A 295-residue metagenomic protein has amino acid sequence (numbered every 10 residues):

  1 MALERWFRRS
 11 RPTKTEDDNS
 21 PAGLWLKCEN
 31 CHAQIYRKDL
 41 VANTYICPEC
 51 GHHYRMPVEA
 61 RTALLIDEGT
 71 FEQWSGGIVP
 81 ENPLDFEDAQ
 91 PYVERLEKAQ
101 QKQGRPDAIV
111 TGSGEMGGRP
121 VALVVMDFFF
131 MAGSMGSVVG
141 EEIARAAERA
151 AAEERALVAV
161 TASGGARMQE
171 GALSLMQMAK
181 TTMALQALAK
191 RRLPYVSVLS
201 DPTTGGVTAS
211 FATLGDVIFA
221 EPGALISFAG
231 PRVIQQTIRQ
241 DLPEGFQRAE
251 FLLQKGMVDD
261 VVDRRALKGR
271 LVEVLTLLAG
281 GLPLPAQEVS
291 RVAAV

Functional and structural regions predicted by a protein language model:
R11-D18, L26-K27, Y54-T111: An N-cap/entry alpha-helix motif that binds or orients negatively charged groups
W25, T44: Residues immediately within or flanking Cys/His clusters that coordinate Zn2+ in small zinc-binding modules
C28-C31, C47-C50: Short cysteine-rich clusters marking metal-coordination/redox-active sites
Q34-I35, H53-Y54: Cys/His-rich microdomains that often coordinate metals
K98, K102-A108, G133-E148: Glycine-rich anion/phosphate-binding loops
G114-M126, E142-A166: A structural preference for short, pocket-lining loop segments at secondary-structure junctions
T161-A279: Conserved catalytic cores of soluble enzyme domains, especially glycine-rich substrate-binding beta-alpha loops
V272-V295: C-terminal amphipathic helix plus adjacent low-complexity, charged tail appended to glycosyltransferase catalytic
